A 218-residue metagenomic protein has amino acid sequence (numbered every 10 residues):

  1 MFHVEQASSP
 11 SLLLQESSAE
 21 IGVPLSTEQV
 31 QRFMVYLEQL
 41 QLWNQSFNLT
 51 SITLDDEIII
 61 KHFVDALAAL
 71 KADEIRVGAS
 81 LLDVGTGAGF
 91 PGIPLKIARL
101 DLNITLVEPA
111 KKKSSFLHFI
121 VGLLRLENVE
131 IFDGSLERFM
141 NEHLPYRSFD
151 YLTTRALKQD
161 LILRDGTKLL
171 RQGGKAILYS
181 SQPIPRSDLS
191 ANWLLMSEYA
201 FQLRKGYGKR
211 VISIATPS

Functional and structural regions predicted by a protein language model:
F2-V77, L82, F116-V129: Class I SAM-dependent transferase core
L40, L95, A215: Residue-level signal for inorganic ion chemistry
D83-G87: Conserved S-adenosyl-L-methionine
A88-D101: Conserved SAM-binding loop of SAM-dependent methyltransferases across substrates and taxa, primarily the Class I
L102-T105, P109-S218: S-adenosylmethionine
